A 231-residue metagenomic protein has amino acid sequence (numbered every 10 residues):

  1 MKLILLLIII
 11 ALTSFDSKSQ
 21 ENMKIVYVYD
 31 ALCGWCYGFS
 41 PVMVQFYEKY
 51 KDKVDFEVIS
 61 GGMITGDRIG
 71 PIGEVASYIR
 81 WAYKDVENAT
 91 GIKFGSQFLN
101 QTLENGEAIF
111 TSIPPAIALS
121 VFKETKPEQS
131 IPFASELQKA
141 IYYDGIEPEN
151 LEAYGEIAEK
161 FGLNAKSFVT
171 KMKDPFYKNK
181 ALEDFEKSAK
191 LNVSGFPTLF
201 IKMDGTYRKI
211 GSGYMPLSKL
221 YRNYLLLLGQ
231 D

Functional and structural regions predicted by a protein language model:
M1-L7: Sec-dependent signal peptide recognition, specifically the positively charged N-region followed immediately by
L7-E21: Bacterial Sec-dependent signal peptides at the C-terminal "C-region" and cleavage site
Y27, F39-E48, E136-D231: C-terminal cap of thioredoxin/glutaredoxin-like
V28-L32: Aromatic-flanked redox-active Cys/Sec active sites in thiol-based oxidoreductases, especially the WC-centered
W35: Short, cysteine/histidine-rich loop/knuckle motifs that typically chelate Zn2+
S40-I141, L226: Structural alpha/beta surface segment adjacent to cysteine/selenocysteine redox centers across thiol/disulfide enzymes
